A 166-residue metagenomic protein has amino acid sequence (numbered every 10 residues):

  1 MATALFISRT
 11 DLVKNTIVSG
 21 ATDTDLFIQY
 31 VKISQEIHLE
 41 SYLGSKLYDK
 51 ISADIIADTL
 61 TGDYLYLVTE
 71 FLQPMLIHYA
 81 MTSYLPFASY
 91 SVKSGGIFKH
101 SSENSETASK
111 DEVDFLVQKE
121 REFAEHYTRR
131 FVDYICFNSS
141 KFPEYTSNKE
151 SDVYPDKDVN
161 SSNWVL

Functional and structural regions predicted by a protein language model:
M1-Q73, F87-G95, K99-H100, E106-A108 (+2 more regions): Conserved short "hinge" loops at termini or chain/domain junctions
E125-Y127: Low-complexity, serine/threonine/proline-enriched polar segments
